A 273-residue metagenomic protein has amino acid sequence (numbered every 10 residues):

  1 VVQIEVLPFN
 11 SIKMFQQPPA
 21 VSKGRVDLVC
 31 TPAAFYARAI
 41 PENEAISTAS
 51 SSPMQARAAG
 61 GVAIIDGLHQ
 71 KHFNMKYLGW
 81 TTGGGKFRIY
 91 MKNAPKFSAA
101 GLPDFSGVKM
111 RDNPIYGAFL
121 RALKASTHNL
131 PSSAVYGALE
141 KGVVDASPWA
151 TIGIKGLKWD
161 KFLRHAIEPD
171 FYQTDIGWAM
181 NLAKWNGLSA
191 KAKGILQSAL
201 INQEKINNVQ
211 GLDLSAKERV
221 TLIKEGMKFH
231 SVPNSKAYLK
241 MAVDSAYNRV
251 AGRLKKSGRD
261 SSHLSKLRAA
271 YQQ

Functional and structural regions predicted by a protein language model:
V1-P53, M75-Q273: N-terminal secretory/targeting leader peptides
S52-H72: A gly/proline- and charged-residue-enriched helix-loop-helix capping module
